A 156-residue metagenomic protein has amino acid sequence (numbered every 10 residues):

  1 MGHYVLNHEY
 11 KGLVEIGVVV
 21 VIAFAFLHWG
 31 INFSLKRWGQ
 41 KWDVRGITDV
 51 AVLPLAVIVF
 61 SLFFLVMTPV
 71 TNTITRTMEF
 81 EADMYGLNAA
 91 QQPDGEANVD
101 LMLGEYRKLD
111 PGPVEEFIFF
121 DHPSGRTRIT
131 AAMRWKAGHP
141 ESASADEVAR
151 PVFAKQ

Functional and structural regions predicted by a protein language model:
M1-Y4, A154-Q156: Short, strongly hydrophobic alpha-helical membrane anchors
G2-N88: A Zn2+-metalloprotease active-site environment signal
M67, T71-T77, E81-Q156: Active-site-proximal gating segments in proteases and membrane effectors
